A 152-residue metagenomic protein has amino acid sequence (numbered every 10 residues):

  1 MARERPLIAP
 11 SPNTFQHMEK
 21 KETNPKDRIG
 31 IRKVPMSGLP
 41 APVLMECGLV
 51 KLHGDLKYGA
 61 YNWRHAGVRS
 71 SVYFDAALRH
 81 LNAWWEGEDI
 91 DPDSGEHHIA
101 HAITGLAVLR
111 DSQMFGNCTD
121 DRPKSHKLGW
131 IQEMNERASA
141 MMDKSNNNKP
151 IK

Functional and structural regions predicted by a protein language model:
M1-K152: Intrinsically disordered, low-complexity regulatory regions that flank transcription factor DNA-binding cores
